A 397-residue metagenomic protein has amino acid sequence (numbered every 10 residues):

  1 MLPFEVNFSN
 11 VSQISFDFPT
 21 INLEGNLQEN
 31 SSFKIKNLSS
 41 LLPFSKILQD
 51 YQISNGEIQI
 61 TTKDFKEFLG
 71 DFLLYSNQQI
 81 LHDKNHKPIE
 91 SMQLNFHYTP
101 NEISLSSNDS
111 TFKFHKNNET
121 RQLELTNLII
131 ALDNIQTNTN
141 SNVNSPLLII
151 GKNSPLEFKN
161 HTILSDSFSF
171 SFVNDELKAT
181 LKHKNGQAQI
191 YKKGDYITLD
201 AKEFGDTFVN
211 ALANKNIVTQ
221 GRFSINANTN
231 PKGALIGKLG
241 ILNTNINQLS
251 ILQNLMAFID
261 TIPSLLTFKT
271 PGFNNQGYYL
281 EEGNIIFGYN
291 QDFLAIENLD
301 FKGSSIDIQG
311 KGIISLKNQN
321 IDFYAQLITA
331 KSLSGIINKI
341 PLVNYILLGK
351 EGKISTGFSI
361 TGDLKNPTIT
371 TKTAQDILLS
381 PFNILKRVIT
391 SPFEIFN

Functional and structural regions predicted by a protein language model:
M1-Y278, I286-L294, I306-N397: Membrane-proximal interfacial segments on either side of biological membranes
E281: Short, flexible loop/turn motifs enriched in small residues
